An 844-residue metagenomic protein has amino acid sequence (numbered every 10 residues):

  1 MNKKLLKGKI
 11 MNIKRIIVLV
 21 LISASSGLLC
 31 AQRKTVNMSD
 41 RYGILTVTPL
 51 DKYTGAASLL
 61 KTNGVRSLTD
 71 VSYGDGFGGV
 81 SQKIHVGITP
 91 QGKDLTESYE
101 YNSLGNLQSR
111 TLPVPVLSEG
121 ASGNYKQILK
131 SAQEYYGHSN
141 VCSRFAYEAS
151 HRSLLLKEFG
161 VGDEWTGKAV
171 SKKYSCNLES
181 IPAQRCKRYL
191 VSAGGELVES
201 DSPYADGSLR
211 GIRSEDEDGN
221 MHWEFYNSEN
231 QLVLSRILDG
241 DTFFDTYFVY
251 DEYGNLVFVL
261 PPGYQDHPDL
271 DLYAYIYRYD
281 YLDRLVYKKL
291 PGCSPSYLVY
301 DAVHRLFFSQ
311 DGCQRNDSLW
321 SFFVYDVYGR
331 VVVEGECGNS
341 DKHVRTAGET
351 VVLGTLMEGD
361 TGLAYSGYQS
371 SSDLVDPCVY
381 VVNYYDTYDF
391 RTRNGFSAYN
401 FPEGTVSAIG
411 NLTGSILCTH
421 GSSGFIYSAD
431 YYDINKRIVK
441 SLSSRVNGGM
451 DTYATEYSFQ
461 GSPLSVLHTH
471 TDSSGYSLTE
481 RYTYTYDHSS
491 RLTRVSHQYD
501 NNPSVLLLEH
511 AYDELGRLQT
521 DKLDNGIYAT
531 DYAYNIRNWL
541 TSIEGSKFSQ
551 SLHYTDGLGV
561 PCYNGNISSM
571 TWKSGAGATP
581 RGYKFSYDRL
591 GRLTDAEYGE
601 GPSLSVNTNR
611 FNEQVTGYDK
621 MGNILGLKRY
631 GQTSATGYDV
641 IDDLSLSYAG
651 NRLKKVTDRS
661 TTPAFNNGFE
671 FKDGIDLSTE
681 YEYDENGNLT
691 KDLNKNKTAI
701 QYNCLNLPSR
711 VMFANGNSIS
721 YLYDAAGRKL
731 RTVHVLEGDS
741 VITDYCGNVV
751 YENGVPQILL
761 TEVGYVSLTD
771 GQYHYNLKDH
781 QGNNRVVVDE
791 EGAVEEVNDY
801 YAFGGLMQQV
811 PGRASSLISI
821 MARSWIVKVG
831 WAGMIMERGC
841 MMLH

Functional and structural regions predicted by a protein language model:
M1-V36: Bacterial Sec-dependent N-terminal signal peptides
T46-K52, S72, Q82-T89, S109-V116 (+32 more regions): Beta-turn initiation residues at beta-strand->coil junctions
T62-G64, P90-E97, R110-A149, Y273-V327 (+6 more regions): Aromatic/His-enriched, Gly/Pro-containing loop or helix-boundary segments that lie immediately adjacent to catalytic
R66-L68, K93-L95, V141-S143, S208 (+19 more regions): Short, small/polar residue-rich loop motifs at catalytic or cofactor-binding pockets
V71-S72, Y99, F145-Y147, K172 (+27 more regions): A residue-level detector for well-ordered beta-strand positions
T166-A193, F225-Y226, V233-L234, D239-G263 (+6 more regions): Carboxylate/His-rich catalytic cores and anion/metal-binding grooves
C176-L178, F258-V259, Y264, Y277 (+3 more regions): A motif-centric feature for acidic-aromatic and gly/ser/thr-rich catalytic loops and repeats
I181-Y226, E358-D433, Q550-Y563, S569-W572 (+1 more regions): Extended repeat-based solenoid scaffolds, especially LRR ectodomains and other repeat-derived architectures
